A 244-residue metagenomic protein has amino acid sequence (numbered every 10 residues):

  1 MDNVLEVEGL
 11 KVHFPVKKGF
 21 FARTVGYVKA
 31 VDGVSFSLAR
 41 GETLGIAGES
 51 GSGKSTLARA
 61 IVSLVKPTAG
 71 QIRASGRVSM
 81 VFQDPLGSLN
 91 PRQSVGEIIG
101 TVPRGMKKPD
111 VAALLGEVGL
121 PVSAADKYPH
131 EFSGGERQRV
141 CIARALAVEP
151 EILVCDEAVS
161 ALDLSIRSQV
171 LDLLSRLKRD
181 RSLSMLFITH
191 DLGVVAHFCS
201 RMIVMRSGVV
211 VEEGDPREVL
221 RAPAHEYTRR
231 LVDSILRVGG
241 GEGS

Functional and structural regions predicted by a protein language model:
V62: Helix-to-loop junction immediately C-terminal to a conserved catalytic motif
K108-S123, V232-D233: Conserved ABC ATPase "signature" region
Y128-F132, E136: Conserved ABC ATPase signature
I142, V170: Hydrophobic anchor residue at the start of the ABC signature
E149: Conserved catalytic motifs of ABC-family nucleotide-binding domains
V195-H197: A short, surface-exposed alpha-helical micro-motif characterized by mixed small hydrophobic and charged/polar residues
V210-G214: ABC ATPase "signature
